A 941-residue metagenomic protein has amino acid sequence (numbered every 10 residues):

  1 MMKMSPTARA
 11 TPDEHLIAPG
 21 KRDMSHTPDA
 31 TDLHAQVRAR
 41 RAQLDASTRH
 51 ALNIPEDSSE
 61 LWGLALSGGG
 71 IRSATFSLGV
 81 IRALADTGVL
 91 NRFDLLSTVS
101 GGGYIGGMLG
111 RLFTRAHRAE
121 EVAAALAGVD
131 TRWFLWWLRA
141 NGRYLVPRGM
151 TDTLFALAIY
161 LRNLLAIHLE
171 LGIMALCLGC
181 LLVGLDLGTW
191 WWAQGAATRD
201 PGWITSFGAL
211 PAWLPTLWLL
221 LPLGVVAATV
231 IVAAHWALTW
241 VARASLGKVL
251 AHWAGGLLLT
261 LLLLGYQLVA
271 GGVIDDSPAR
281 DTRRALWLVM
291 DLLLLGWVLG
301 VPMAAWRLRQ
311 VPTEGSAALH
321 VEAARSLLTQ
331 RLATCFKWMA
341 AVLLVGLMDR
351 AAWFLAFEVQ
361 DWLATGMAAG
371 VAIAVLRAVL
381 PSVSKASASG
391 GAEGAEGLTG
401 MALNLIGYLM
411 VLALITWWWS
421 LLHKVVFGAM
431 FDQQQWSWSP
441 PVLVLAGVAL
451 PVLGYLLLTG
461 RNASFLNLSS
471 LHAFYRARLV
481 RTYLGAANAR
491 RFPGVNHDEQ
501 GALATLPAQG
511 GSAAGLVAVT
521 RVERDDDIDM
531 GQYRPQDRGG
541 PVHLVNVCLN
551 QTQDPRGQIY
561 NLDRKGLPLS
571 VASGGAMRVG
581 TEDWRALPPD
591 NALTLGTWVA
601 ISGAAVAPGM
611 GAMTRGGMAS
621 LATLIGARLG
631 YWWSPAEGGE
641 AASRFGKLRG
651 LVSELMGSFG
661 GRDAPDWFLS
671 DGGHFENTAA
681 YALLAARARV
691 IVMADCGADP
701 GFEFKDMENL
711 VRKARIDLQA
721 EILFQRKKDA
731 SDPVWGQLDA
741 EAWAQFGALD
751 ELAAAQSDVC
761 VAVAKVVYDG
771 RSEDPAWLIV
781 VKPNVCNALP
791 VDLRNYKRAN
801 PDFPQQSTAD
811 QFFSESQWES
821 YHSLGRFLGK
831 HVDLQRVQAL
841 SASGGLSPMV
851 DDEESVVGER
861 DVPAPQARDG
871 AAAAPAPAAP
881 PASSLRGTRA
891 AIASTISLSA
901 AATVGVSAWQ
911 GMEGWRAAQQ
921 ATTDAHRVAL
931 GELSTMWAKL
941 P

Functional and structural regions predicted by a protein language model:
M2-P941: Catalytic domains of lipid- and phosphate-ester/thioester hydrolases
